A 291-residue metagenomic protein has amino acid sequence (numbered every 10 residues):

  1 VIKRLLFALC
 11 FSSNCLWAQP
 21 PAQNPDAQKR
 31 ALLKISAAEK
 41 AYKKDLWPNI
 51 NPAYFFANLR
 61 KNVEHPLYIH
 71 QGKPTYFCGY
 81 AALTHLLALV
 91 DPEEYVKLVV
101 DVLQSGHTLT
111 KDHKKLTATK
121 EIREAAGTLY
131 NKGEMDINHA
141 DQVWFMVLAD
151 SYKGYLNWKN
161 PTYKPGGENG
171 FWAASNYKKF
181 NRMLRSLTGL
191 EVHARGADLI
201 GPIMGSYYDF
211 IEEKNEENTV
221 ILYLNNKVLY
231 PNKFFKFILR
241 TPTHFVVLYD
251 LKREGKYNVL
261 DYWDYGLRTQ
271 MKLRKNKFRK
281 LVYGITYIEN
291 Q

Functional and structural regions predicted by a protein language model:
V1-P20: Bacterial Sec-dependent N-terminal signal peptides
P25-N160, I211-I221: Active-site nucleophile-adjacent alpha helix/oxyanion-hole segment immediately C-terminal to the catalytic cysteine
P74, A82, L87, L224-V228 (+2 more regions): Short, flexible loop/turn elements at secondary-structure junctions
T128-I200: Extracellular-facing segments of soluble proteins and assemblies that are Gly/Ser/Thr-biased and enriched in aromatics
A149-K164, Y223-Y230, K252, Y265-L267: Short, flexible beta-strand-to-coil junctions
R195-L260: Active-site-adjacent substructure of cysteine-protease-like catalytic cores
K236-T243, K252-Q291: Cys-His-centered catalytic/binding microenvironment captured across papain-like cysteine peptidases and homologous
